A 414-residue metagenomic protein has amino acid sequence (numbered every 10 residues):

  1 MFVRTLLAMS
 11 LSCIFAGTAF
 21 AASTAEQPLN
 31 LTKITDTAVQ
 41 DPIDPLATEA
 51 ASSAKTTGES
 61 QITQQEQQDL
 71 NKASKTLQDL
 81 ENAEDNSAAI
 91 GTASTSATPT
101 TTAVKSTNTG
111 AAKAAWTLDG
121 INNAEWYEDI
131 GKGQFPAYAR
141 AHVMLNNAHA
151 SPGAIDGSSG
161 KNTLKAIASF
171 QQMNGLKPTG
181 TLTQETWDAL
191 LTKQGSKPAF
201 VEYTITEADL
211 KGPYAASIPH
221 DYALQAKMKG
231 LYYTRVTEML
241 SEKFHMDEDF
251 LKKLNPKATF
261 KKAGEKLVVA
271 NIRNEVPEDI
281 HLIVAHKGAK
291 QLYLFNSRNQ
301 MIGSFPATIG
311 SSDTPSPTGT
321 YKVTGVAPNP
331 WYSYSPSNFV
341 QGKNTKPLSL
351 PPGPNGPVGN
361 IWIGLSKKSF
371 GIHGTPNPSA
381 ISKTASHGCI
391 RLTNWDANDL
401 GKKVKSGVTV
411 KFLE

Functional and structural regions predicted by a protein language model:
M1-A22: Gram-negative bacterial Sec-dependent N-terminal signal peptides
T24-A50, A54-A154, K197-A226: Acidic, Ser/Thr/Pro/Gly-enriched interdomain connector segments
E125-F135, A150-G157, G175-K177, A223-L231 (+5 more regions): Second-shell loop/turn segments in exported
V143-P152, S159-K177, R235-K261, Q300-G303 (+3 more regions): LysM (lysin motif) carbohydrate-binding repeats in extracellular/periplasmic proteins that recognize
K161-E207, K252-L282: Extracellular LysM carbohydrate-binding repeats and other cell-envelope/extracellular binding modules
P219-H220, Q225-A226, R235, K243-E248 (+3 more regions): Intrinsically disordered, low-complexity, Pro/Ser/Thr/Asn/Gly/Ala-rich spacer/linker segments adjacent to signal
P277-T375: Gly/Pro-biased beta-strand-loop elements
K343-E414: Exported/periplasmic cell-wall-interacting domains
